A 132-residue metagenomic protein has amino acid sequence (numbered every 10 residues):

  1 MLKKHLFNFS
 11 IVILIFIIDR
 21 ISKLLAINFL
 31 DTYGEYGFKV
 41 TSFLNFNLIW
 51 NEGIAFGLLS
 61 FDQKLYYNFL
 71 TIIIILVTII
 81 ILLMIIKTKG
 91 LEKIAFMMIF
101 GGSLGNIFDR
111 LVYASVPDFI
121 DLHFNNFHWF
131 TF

Functional and structural regions predicted by a protein language model:
M1-F132: Alpha-helical transmembrane bundles and membrane-interface segments of multipass inner-membrane proteins
